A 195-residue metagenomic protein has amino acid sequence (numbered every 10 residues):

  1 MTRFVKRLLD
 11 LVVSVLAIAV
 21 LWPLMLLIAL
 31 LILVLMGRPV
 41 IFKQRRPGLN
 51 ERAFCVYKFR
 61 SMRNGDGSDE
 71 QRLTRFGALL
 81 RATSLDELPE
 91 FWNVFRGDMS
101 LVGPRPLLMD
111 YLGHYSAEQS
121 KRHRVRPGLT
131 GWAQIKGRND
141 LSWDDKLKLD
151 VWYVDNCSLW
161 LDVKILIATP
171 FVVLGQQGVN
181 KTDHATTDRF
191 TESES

Functional and structural regions predicted by a protein language model:
M1-R63, I165-S195: A hydrophobic, helix-centered structural microdomain
R3, G67-Q71, V154: Residues at secondary-structure transition points
F4-R7, R72, S84-E87, L159-D162: An acidic site on a long C-lobe helix of protein kinase domains
L11, R124-S195: C-terminal terminal-structure detector
A19-W22, A82-D86, V102, R138 (+1 more regions): Residue-level signal for short amphipathic helical patches enriched in basic/charged and nearby hydrophobic residues
I41-A78, T130-K148: Short, glycine-rich, amphipathic interfacial segments at transmembrane boundaries or analogous
N64, P104, N156: Short, conserved catalytic or interaction motifs in soluble domains
D69-P127, L166-T169: A short, structured surface patch at a secondary-structure boundary
